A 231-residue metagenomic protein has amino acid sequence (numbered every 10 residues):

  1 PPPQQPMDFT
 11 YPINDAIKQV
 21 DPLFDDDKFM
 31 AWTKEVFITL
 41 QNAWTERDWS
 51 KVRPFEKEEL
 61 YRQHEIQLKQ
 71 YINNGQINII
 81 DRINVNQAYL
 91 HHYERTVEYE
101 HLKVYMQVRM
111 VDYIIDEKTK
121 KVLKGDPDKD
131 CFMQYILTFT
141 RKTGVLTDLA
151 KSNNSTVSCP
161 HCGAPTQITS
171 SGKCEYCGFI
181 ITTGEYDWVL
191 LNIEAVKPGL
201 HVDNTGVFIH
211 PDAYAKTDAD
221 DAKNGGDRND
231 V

Functional and structural regions predicted by a protein language model:
P2-R82, H161, E175-I180, E185-Y186 (+2 more regions): Core segments of small alpha/beta cavity-forming domains
N73-T119: Surface-exposed, charged secondary-structure patches
H101-A219, K223: Compact beta-sheet-dominated globular domain cores
